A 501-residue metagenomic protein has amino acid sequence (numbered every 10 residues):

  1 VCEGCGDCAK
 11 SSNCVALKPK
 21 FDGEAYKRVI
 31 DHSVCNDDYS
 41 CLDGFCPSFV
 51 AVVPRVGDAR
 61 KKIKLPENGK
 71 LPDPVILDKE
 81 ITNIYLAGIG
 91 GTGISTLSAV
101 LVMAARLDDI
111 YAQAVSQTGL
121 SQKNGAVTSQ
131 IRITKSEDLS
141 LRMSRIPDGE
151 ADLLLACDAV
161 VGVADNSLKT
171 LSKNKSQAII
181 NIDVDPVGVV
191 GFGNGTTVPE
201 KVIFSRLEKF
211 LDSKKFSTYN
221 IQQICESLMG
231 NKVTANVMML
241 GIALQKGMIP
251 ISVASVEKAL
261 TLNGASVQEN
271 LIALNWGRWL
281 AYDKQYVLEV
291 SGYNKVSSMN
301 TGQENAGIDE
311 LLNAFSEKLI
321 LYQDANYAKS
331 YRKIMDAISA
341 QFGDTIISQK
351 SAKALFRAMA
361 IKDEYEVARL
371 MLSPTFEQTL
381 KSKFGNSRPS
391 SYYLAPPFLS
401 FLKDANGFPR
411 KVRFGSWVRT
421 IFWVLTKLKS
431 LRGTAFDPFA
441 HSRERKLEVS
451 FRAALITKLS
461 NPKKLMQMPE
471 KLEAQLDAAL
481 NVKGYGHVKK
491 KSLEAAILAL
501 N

Functional and structural regions predicted by a protein language model:
E3-I30, V34-A59: Iron-sulfur cluster-binding cysteine motifs and their immediate structural context in ferredoxin-like electron-transfer
C5-N13, L17, F49, V100-A104 (+9 more regions): Generic, well-ordered alpha-helical scaffold segments in large soluble proteins
C5-S11, V29-H32, S40-D43, S95 (+14 more regions): Electropositive phosphate-/nucleotide-binding environments in soluble metabolic enzymes
C14, Y26-I30, C46-P47, D58 (+4 more regions): Composition- and surface-driven signal marking solvent-exposed, interaction-prone regions in large proteins
D37, L42, G88-A104, K232-V237 (+5 more regions): Conserved phosphate/anionic-ligand binding catalytic regions in large, soluble enzymes, centered on
C46-L71, N481-N501: In a subset of proteins, long, contiguous C-terminal domains/tails are tracked
V50-A87, T92-D336, Q378, D404-R432: Active-site cofactor/cluster-binding pocket
E257-N263, V267-N501: Active-site loops and adjacent core secondary-structure elements that bind or stabilize anionic groups
